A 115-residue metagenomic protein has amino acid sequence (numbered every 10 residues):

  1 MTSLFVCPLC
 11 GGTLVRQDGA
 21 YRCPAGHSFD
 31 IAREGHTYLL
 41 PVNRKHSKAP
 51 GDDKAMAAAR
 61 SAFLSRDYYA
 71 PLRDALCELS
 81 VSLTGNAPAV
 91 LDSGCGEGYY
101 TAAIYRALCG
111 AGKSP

Functional and structural regions predicted by a protein language model:
M1-A49: N-terminal auxiliary segments of SAM/dcSAM-dependent transferases
F29, H36-L40, M56-A57, F63-L64 (+1 more regions): Long, contiguous hydrophobic alpha-helical segments, chiefly transmembrane helices and signal peptides
H46, D53-A75, L79: Class I SAM-dependent methyltransferase Rossmann-like catalytic core, especially the SAM/SAH-binding loop
A75-S82, A103-A107: A generic secondary-structure signal
T84-N86, A111-P115: Short helix-terminating capping/connector loops at secondary-structure junctions
N86-G96: Conserved class I S-adenosyl-L-methionine
E97-G112: Conserved SAM-binding loop of SAM-dependent methyltransferases across substrates and taxa, primarily the Class I
